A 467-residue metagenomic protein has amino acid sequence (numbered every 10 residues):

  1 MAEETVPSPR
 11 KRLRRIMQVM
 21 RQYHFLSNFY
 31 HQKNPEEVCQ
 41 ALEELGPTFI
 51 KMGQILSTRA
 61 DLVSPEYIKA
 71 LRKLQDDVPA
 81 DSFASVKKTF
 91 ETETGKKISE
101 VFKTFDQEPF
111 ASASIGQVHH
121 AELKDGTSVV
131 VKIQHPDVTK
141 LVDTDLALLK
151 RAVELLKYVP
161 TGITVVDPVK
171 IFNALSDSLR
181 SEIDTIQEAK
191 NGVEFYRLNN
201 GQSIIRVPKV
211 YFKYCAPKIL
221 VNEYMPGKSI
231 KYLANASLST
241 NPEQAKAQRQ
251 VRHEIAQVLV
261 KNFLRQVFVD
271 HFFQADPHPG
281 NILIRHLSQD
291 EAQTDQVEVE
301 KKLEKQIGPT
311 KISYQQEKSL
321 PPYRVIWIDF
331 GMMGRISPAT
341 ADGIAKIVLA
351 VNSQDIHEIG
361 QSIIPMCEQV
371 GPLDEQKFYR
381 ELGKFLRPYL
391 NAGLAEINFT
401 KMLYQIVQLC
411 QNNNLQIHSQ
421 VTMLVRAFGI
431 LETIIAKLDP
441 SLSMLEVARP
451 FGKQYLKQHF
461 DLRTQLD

Functional and structural regions predicted by a protein language model:
M1-Q117, D125, K140-K170, V447 (+2 more regions): N-terminal accessory/targeting segments that precede structured cores
A2-T5, F29-Q32, N173, A216 (+3 more regions): Helix-rich C-lobe and terminal helical cap/extension of kinase-like folds
V6-R10, H31-V38, L42-L45, A60-S64 (+14 more regions): Conserved phosphate/pyrophosphate-binding and hydrolysis machinery centered on Walker-type P-loop NTPases, extending
R72-D77, E91, D143-T144, K150 (+2 more regions): ATP-dependent phospho-/nucleotidyl transfer catalytic cores
S99-F110, L198-I219, P279, E446-V447: Long, charged, glycine-rich C-terminal linkers/tails
H120, T127-H135: Glycine-rich ATP phosphate-binding loop
A121-E122, P277: Conserved beta3 strand of the Hanks-type protein kinase catalytic N-lobe
P277-I284: Hydrophobic residue at the +6 position relative to the catalytic HRD Asp in the kinase catalytic loop
